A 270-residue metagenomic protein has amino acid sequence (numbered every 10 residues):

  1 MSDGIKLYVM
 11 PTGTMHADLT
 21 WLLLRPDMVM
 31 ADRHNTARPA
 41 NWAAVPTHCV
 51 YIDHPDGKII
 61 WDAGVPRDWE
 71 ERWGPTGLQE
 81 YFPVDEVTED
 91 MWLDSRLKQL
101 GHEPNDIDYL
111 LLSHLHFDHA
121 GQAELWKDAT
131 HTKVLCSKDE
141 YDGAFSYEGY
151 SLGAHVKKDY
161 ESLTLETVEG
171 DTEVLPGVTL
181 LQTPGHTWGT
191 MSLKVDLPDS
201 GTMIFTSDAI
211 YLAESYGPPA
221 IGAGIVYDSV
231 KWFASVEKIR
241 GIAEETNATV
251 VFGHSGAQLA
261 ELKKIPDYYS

Functional and structural regions predicted by a protein language model:
M1-D94, D106-Y109, G201-S207, K238 (+1 more regions): Metallo-beta-lactamase
K6-V9, C49-D53, I59, G170-P198: Core dinuclear metal-dependent hydrolase active-site scaffold
T12-G13, A63-P66, L115, D139-E140 (+3 more regions): Active-site metal-binding loops of divalent metal-dependent hydrolases
H16, R67-W69, D142, Y211-A213 (+1 more regions): Feature marks short, surface-exposed loop/turn motifs that line or immediately flank catalytic pockets and channel
Y81-S95, D199-S270: Cap/insert and terminal regions of metallo-dependent hydrolase folds
D85-D106, K133-Q182, Y227-N247: Metallo-beta-lactamase
I107-D118: Metallo-beta-lactamase
W126-T130: Short, conserved loop/helix-junction motifs that constitute active-site signature segments in enzyme catalytic cores
